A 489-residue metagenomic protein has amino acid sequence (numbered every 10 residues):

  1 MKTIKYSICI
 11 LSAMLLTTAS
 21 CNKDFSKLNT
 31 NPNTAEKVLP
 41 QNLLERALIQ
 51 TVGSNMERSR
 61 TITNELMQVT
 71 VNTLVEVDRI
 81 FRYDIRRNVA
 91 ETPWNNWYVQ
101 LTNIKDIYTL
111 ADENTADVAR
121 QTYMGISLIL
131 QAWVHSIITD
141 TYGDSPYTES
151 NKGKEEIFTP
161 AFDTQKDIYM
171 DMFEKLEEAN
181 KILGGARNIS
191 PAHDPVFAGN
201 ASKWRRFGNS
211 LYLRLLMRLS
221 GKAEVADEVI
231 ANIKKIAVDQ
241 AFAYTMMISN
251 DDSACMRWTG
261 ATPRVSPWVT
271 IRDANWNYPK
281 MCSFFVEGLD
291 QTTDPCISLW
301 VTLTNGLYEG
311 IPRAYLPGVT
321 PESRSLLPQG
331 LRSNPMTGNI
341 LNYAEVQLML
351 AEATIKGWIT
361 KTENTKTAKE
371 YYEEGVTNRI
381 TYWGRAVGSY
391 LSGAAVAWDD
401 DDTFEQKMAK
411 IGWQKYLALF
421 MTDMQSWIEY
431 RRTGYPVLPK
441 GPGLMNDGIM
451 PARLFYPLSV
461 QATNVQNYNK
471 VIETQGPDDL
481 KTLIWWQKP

Functional and structural regions predicted by a protein language model:
M1-T30: Bacterial Sec-dependent N-terminal signal peptides
A13-T17, M56-E57, T360, T381 (+1 more regions): Intrinsically disordered or highly flexible coil/loop and linker segments, enriched in small and charged/polar residues
A19-S20, V265-T293, I297-V301, A395-P489: Long, intrinsically disordered, low-complexity segments
C21-V75, N88, N95, D106 (+4 more regions): Membrane-proximal, proline-rich intrinsically disordered regions
V38-Q41, N72-L130, V134-R385, D400-A409 (+1 more regions): Structured, solvent-exposed acidic/aromatic patches
R58, E65-L66, G125, E149-S150 (+4 more regions): Residue-level signal for alpha-helical context at structural boundaries
S389-S392: Surface-exposed intrinsically disordered loops and tails
